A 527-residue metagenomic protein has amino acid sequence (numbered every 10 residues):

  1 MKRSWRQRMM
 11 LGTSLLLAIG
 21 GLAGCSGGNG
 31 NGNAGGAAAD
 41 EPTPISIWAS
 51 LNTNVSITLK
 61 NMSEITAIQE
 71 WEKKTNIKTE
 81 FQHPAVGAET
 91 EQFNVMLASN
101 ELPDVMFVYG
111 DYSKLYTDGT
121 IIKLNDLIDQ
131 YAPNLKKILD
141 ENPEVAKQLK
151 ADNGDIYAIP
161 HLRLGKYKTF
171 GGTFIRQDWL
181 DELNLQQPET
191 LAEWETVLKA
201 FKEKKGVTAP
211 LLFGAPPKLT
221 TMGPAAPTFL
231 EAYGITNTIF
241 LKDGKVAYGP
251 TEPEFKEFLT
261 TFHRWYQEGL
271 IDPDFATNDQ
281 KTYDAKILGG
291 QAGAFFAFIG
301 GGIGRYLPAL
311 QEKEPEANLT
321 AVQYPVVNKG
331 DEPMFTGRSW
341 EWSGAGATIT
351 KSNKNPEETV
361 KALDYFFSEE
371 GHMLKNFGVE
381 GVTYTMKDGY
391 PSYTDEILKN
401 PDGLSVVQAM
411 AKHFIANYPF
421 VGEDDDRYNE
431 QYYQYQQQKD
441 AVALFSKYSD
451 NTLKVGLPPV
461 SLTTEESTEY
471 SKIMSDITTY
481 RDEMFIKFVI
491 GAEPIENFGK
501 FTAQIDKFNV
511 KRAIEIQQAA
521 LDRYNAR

Functional and structural regions predicted by a protein language model:
K2-S14, I19, C25-E193, N237-T238 (+2 more regions): Conserved N-terminal structural module of periplasmic/extracytoplasmic solute-binding proteins
A39-D40, A98-N100, L115-T117, Q148-D155 (+5 more regions): Extracellular/periplasmic catalytic domains that process cell-envelope and extracellular macromolecules
L51-W71, Y167-F174, D181-Q187, P216-I271 (+1 more regions): Extracytoplasmic/periplasmic substrate-binding proteins
K78-P84, P273-D274, T320-V322: General small-molecule cofactor/ligand-binding pocket signal
Y112-Q148, L198-K202, T208-I239, A294-Q311: Carboxylate/His-rich catalytic cores and anion/metal-binding grooves
D152-P224, L241-Q291, F295-F298, A347-Y365 (+2 more regions): Helix-loop-helix "hinge/cap" segment bordering the ligand-binding cleft or interdomain interface
G293-E332, T336-S405: Structured mid-domain segments that build the active-site/substrate or prosthetic-cofactor binding neighborhood
Y365-E483, A492: Conserved small-residue motifs centered on glycine
